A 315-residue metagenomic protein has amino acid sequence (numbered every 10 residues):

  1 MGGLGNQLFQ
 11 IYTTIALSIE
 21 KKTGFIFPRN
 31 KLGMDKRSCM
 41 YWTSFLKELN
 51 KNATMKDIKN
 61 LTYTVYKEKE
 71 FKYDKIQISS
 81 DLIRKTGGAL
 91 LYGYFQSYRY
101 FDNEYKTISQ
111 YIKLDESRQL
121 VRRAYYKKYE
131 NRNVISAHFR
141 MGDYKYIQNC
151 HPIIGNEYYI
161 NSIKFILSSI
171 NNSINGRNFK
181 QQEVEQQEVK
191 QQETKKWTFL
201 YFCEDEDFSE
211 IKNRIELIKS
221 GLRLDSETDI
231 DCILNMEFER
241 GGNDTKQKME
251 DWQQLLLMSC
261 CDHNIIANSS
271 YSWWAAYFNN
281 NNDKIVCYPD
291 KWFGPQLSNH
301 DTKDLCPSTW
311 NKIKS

Functional and structural regions predicted by a protein language model:
M1-F9: A short, glycine/small-residue-rich beta-strand->loop->alpha-helix junction that serves as a flexible
L4, W197-L297: Donor-binding and catalytic core of enzymes assembling or modifying cell-surface/extracellular glycoconjugates
N6, G33-M40, Y100, Y144-I147 (+3 more regions): Short catalytic/ligand-binding loop motif for oxyanion handling, primarily in non-cytosolic enzymes, centered on
Q10-L17: Short amphipathic alpha-helix
T23-G33: A short beta-strand-loop structural module common to alpha/beta enzyme folds
G33-K180, T194-K196, C306: Secretory-pathway luminal glycosyltransferase catalytic domains
Q181-Q182, Q186-Q187, Q191-Q192: Cationic, low-complexity basic patches in intrinsically disordered or flexible, solvent-exposed regions
P295-S315: Leloir-type glycosyltransferase catalytic cores
